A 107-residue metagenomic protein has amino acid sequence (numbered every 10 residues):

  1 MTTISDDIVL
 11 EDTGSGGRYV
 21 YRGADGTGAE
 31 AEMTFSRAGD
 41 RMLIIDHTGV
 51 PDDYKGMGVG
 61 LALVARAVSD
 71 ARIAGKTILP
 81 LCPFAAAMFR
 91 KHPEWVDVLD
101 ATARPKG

Functional and structural regions predicted by a protein language model:
T2-L43: N-terminal first-folded block
A38, D46-T48, L81-F84: Acidic/polar N-terminal loop/beta-strand segments that form early-domain functional surfaces
T48-K55: A short, internal acetyl-CoA/4′-phosphopantetheine-binding micro-motif in the GNAT/acyltransferase core
G56-A67: Conserved acetyl-CoA-binding loop-helix of GNAT-fold acetyltransferases
D70-P105: C-terminal structural segments of small proteins and small subunits
